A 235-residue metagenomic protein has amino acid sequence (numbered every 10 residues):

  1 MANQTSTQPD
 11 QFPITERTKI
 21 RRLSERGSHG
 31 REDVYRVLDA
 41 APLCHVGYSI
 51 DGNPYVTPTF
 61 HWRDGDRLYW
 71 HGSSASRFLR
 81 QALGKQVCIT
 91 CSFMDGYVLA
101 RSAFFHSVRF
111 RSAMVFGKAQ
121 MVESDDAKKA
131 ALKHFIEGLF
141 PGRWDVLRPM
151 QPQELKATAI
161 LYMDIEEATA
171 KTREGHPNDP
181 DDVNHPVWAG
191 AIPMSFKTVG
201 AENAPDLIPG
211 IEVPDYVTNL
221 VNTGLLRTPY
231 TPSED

Functional and structural regions predicted by a protein language model:
M1-T18, K128-D235: C-terminal edge-of-domain segments
N3-Q8, S74-H134: Short, structured beta-strand-loop surface elements
Q11-Y69: An N-terminal domain-cap segment
Y35, S102-F105, M150-P152: A generic local secondary-structure boundary/capping motif
D39-A41, V56, R63-G65, A82-Q86 (+2 more regions): Short connector loops at helix/strand junctions that flank enzyme active sites, especially segments positioning acidic
G65-R67, K118-E123, T169: A generic structural motif
R67-Y69, C88, K171: General beta-strand recognition
L68-G72, L161-Y162: A generic structural motif
